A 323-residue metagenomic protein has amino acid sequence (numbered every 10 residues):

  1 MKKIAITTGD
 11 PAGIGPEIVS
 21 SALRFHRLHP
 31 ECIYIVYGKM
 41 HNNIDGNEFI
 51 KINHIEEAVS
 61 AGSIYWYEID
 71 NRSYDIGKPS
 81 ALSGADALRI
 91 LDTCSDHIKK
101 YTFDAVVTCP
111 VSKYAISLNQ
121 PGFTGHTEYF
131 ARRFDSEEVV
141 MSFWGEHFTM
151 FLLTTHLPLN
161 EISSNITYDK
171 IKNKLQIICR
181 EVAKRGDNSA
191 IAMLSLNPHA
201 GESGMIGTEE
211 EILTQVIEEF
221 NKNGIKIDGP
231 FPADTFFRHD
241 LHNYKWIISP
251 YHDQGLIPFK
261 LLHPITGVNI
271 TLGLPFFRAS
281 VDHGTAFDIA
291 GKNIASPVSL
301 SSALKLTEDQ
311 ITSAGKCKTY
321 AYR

Functional and structural regions predicted by a protein language model:
M1-R323: Anion-binding alpha/beta catalytic cores of soluble intermediary-metabolism enzymes, centered on
